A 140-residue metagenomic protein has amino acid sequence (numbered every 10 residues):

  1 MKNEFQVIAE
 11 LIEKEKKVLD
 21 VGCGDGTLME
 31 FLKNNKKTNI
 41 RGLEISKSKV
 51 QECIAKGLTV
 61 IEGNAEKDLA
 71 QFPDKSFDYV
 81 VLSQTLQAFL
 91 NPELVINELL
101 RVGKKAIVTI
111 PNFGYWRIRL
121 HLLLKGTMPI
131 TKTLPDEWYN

Functional and structural regions predicted by a protein language model:
M1-E15: Conserved alpha-helix/loop element of class I SAM-dependent methyltransferases that forms part of the SAM/SAH-binding
G22-G24: Class I SAM-dependent methyltransferase "Motif I" SAM/SAH-binding loop
G26-E30: Glycine-rich SAM-binding Motif I of class I
F31-D68: Class I SAM-dependent methyltransferase SAM/SAH-binding core
A70-Y79: A short acidic, Gly/Pro-enriched loop at the edge of an enzyme's catalytic core that lines a small-molecule cofactor
Y79-L90: A short SAM/SAH-binding and catalytic strip from SAM-dependent methyltransferases
E93-R101, K105-N140: S-adenosyl-L-methionine-dependent methyltransferase catalytic module, highlighting the catalytic core
